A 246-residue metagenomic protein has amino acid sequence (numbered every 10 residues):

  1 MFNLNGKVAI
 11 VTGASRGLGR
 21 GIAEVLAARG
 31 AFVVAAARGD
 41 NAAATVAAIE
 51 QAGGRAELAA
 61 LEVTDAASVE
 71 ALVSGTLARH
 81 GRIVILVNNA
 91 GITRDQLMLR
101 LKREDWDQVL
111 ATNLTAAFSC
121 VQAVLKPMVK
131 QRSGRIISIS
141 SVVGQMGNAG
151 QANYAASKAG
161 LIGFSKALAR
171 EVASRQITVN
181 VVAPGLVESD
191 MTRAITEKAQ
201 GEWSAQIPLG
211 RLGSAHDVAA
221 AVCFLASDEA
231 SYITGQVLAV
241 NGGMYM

Functional and structural regions predicted by a protein language model:
V8, S15-R16: Conserved glycine-rich cofactor-binding loop
R29-A44: Conserved glycine-rich Rossmann-like NAD(P)H-binding loop of the short-chain dehydrogenase/reductase
A60-L72, R103, H216-D217: The beta1-alpha1 cofactor-binding region of Rossmann-like NAD(H)/NADP(H)-dependent oxidoreductases
L97-M98, K102-L110, W203: Substrate-binding pocket helix/loop in short-chain dehydrogenase/reductase
V121, S157, S165: Active-site helix of classical SDR
K126, R170-S174, S231: Alpha-helical segment proximal to the catalytic Tyr-Lys
S141: Residue(s) in the substrate-gating loop at a strand-loop-helix junction that position the organic substrate next
